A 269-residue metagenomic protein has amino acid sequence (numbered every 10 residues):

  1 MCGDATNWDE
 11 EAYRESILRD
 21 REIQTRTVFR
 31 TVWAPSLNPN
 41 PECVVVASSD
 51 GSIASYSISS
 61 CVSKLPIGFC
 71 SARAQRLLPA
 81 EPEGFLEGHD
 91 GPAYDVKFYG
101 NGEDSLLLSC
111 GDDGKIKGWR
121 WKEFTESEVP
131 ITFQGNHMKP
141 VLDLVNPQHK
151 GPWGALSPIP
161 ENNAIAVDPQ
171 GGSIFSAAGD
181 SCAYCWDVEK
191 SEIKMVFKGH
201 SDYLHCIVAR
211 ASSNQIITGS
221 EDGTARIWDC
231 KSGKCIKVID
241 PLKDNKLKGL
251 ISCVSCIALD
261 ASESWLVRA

Functional and structural regions predicted by a protein language model:
C2-A12, P41-E83: Beta-propeller domains
L18, K64-P66, E81-G84, S127-P130 (+3 more regions): A structural motif specific to WD40 beta-propellers
R21-G51: Beta-strand-rich domains and repeat architectures in extracellular enzymes and scaffolds, especially beta-propellers
R21-V28, P79, L86-A93, F133-N162 (+2 more regions): WD40/WD-repeat beta-propeller blade N-cap
F29, D50-A54, G91-Y94, D113-K117 (+8 more regions): Short coil/turn segments within WD40 beta-propeller repeats
V32-P41, V96-D104, I165-G172, A177 (+5 more regions): Loop/turn segments within WD40 beta-propeller blades
A47-D50, C110-D113, W121, Q170 (+4 more regions): Conserved strand-to-loop turn within each blade of WD40 beta-propeller repeats
S59-C61, W121-F124, V188-S191, C230-G233: Short loop/turn segments that connect beta-strands within beta-propeller blades
